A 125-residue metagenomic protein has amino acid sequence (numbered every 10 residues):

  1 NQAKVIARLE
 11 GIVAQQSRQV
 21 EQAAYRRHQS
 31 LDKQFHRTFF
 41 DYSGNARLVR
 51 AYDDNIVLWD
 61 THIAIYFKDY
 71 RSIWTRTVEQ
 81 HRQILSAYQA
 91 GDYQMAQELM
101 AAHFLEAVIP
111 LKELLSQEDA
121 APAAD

Functional and structural regions predicted by a protein language model:
Q2-Y66, E79-A87, M95-E106: Conserved amphipathic alpha-helical segments that form helical-bundle/coiled-coil interaction surfaces
D69-I73: Solvent-exposed loop and edge beta-strand segments that line ligand/cofactor-binding and catalytic clefts
Y93-D125: C-terminal effector-binding regulatory domain of bacterial HTH transcription factors
